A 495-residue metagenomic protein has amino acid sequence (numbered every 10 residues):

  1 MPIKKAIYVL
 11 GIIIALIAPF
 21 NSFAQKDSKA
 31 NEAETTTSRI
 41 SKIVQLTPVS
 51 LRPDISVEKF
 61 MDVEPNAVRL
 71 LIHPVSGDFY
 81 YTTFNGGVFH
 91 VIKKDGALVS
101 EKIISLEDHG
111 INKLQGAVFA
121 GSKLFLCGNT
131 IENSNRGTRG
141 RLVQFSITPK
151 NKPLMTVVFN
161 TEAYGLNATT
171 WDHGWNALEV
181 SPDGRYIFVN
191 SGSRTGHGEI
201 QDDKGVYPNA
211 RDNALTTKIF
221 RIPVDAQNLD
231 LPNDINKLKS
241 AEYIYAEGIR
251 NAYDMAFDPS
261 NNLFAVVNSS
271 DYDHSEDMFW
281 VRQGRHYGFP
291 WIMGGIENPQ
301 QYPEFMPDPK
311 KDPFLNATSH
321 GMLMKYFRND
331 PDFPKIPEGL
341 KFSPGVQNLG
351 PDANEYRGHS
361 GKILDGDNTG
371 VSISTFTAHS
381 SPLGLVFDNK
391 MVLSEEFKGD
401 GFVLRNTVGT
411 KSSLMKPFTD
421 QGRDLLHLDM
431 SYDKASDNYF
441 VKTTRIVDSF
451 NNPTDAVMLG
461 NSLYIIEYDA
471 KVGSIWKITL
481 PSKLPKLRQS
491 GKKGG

Functional and structural regions predicted by a protein language model:
M1-V9: Bacterial N-terminal signal peptides that target proteins for export
L10-A18: Bacterial N-terminal signal peptides
I17-S28: Bacterial Sec-dependent signal peptides at the C-terminal "C-region" and cleavage site
K26-H197, A378-A435, S462-L480: Acidic, Gly/Ser/Thr-rich repeat motifs that build Ca2+-stabilized beta-propeller blades
K29-S50, S193-Y243, R250-N251, M255-K442 (+1 more regions): Beta-propeller domain segments
D62, L71, H109, T169-D172 (+5 more regions): Short, glycine/acidic-rich beta->alpha junctions
D400, T444, N452-M458, S462-I465: C-terminal target-recognition/interaction regions appended to catalytic cores
K477-G495: Extracellular/periplasmic ectodomains of large secreted or surface enzymes and adhesion receptors
